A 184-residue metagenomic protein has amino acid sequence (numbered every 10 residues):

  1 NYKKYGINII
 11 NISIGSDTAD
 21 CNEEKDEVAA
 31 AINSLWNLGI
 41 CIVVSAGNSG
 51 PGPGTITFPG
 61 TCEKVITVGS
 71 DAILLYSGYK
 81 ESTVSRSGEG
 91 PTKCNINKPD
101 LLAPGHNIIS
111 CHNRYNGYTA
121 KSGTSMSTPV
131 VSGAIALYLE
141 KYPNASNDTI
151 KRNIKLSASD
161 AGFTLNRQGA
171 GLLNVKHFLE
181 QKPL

Functional and structural regions predicted by a protein language model:
N1, A103-N107, L156: Glycine-rich, acidic and aromatic/proline-enriched surface loops and short helix-turn segments that act as binding
N1-K64, K93-I96, H112-T128, R167: Substrate-binding/access-modulating region of protease and related hydrolase catalytic domains
N1-Y5, E89-I96, L137-A145, D160-G162: Flexible, small-residue-rich helix->loop connector segments that border functional cores
I7-N11, E140-L184: C-terminal subdomain of the subtilisin-like protease fold in secreted/lumenal serine endopeptidases
I14-S16, G69-A72, S157: Residues that line or immediately flank small-molecule/substrate-binding pockets and catalytic motifs
E27-S34, V130-G133, T149, N153 (+1 more regions): Extracytoplasmic/secreted proteins, especially bacterial periplasmic and envelope-associated proteins
N33, I108, H112-Y115, R152-S159: Short, hydrophobic/aliphatic alpha-helical segments
G60-E140, H177: Extracellular S/T/G-rich loop segment that most often corresponds to the catalytic His/Ser-adjacent loop
